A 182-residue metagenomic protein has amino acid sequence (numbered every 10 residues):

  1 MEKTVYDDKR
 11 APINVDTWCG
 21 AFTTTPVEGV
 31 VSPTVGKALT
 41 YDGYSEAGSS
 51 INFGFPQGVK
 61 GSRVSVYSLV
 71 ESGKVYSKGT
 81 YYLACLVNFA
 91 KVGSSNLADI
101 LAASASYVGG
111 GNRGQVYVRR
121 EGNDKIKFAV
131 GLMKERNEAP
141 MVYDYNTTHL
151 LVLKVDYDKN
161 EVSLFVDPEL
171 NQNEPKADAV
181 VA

Functional and structural regions predicted by a protein language model:
E2-D7, Y157-K159, E169-N171: Acidic glycine-/aspartate-rich tracts in secreted/extracellular proteins
V5-S50: Extracellular glycan-recognition surfaces and repeat-rich motifs
D42-K125: Secretory/extracellular carbohydrate-interaction modules and structurally similar beta-sandwich "look-alikes"
Y76-K78, D144-N146, Y157: Surface-exposed coil/turn segments at beta-strand junctions on protein surfaces, enriched
L83-C85, T148-V155, V162-V166: Short tryptophan-centered beta-strand motifs in secreted/extracellular beta-sheet-rich domains of glycan-recognition
Y107-G109, G122, L132-K134, P168-Q172: Solvent-exposed strand-loop boundary residues in beta-sheet-rich modules
A129-L150: Short, aromatic/His-centered strand-loop micro-motif at the edge of beta-sheets
D167-A182: Short, solvent-exposed beta-strand-to-loop segments that form ligand-recognition rims of beta-rich domains
